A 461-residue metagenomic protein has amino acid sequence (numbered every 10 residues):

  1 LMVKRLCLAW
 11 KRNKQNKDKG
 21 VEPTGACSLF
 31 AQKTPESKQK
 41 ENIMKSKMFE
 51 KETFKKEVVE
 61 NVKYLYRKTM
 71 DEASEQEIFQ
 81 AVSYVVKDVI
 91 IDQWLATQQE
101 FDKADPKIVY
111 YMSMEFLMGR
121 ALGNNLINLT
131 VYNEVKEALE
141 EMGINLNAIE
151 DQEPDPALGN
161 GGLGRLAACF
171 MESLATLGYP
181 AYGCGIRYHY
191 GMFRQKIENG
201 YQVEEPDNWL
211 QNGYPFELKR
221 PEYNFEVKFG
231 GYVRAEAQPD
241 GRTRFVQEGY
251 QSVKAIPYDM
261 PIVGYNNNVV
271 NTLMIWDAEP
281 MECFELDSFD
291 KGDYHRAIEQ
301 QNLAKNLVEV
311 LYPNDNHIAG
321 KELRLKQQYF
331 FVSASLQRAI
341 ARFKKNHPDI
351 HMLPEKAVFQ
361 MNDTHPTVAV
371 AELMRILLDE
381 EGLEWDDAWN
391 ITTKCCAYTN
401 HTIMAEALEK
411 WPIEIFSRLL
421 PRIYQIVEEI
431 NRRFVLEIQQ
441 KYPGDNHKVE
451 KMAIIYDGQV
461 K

Functional and structural regions predicted by a protein language model:
N13-D18, N42: Intrinsic-disorder-associated, low-complexity terminal segments enriched in Asp/Asn/His/Tyr and depleted of Lys/Arg
K14, T34-E36: N-terminal polybasic/positive-inside topogenic patches
K40-K461: A conserved ligand/cofactor-binding region detector
